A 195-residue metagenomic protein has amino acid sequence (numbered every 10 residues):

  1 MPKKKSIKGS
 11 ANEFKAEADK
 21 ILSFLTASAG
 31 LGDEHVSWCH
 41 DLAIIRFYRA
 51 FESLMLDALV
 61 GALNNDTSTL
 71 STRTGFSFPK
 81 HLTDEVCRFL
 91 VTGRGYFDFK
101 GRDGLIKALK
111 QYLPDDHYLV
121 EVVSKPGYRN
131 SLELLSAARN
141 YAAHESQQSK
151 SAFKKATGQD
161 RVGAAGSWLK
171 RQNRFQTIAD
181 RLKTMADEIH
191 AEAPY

Functional and structural regions predicted by a protein language model:
M1-I45: Charged alpha-helical initiation segments
S6, S10-E13, F51, G101 (+1 more regions): Non-membrane alpha-helical secondary structure
A11, K15-A18, L22, I44 (+6 more regions): Generic structural concept
I21, R129-Y141, K155-Y195: Amphipathic, Lys/Arg-enriched alpha-helical patches that create a basic surface for binding polyanionic ligands
S23-T26, E52-L63, N140-K154, T184-P194: Charged/polar positions within long, soluble alpha-helices
G30-C39, A43-L135: Helix-loop junctions and short alpha-helical segments
L63-H81, S151-K170: Short, charged amphipathic alpha-helical segments flanked by flexible coils
